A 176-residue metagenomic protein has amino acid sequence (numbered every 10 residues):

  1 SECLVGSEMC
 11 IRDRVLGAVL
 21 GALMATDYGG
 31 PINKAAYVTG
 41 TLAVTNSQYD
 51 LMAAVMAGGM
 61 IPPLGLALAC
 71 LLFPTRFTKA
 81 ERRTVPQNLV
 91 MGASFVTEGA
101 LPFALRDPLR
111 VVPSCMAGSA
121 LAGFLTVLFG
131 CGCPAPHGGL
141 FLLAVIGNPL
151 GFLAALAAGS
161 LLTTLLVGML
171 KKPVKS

Functional and structural regions predicted by a protein language model:
S1-G6, C10: Single conserved hydrophobic/aromatic residue that forms the stacking wall/gate of nucleotide- or nucleobase-binding
S7-E8, Q48-A53, A144-A154: Interfacial loop-to-helix junctions that mark the boundaries of transmembrane helices in multi-pass membrane
R12-V15, F73-A80, C131-G139, K175-S176: Flexible, glycine/charged-enriched surface loops at secondary-structure junctions
D13-A18, A22, L161: Core transmembrane alpha-helical segments of multi-pass membrane transporters/permeases
L20-I32, V44-Y49, T126: Transmembrane alpha-helix interface/packing and boundary motifs in multi-pass membrane proteins, characterized by
A36, G40-L42, Q48-S119: Helix-loop-helix junctions within the multi-pass membrane cores of secondary transporters/permeases
V38-T41, V90, S94, L101-S176: Transmembrane alpha-helical segments and their short flanking loops that form helix-hairpins/helix-helix interfaces
